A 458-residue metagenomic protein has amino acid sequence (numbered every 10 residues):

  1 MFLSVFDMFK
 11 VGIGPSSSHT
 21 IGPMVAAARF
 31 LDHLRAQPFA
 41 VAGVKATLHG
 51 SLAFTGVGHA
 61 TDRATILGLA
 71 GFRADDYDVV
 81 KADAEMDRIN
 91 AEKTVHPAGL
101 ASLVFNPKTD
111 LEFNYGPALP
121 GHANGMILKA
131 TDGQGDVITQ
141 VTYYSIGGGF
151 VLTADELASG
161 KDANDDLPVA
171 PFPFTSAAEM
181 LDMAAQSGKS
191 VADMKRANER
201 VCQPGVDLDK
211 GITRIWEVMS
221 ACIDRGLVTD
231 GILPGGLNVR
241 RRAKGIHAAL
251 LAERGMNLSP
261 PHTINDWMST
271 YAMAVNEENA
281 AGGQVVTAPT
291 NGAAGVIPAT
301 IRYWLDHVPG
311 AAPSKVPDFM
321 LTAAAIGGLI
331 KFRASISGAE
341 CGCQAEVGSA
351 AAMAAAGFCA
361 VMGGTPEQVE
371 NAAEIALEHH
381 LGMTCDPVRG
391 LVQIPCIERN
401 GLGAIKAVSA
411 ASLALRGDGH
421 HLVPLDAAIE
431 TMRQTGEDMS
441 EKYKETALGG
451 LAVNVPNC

Functional and structural regions predicted by a protein language model:
M1-G14, A36: An N-terminal structural lobe/cap that precedes and organizes the functional/catalytic core across diverse proteins
F9-A27, A281-T300, C341-A351: Conserved phosphate/anionic-ligand binding catalytic regions in large, soluble enzymes, centered on
S18-R35, P298-G310, A355-G363: Alpha-helical support elements that line or immediately flank enzyme active sites and cofactor-binding pockets
G43-G56, R88-V95, K244, M320-R333 (+2 more regions): Short, mixed-charge aromatic SLiMs
A74-M256: C-terminal regulatory domains involved in ligand/effector binding and gene-expression control
C202-G342, G450-C458: Accessory "access/gating" subregions that flank catalytic or transport cores
A311, T322, G328-G401, L413-L422: Hydrophobic alpha-helical bundle architecture
L422-C458: Extended hydrophobic packing segments that form well-structured cores
